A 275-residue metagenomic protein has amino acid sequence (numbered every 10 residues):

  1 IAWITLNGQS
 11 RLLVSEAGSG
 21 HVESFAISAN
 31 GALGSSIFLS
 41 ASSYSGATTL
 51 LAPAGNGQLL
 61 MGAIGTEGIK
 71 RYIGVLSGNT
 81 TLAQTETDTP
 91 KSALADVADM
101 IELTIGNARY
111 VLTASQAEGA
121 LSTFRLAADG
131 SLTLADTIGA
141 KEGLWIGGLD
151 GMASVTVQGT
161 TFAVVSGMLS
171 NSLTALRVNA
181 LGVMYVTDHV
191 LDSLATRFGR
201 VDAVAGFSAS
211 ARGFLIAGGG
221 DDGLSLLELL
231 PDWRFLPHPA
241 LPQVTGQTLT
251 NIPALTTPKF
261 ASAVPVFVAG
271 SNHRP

Functional and structural regions predicted by a protein language model:
I1-P275: Feature marking well-ordered beta-strand scaffolds used for ligand recognition
